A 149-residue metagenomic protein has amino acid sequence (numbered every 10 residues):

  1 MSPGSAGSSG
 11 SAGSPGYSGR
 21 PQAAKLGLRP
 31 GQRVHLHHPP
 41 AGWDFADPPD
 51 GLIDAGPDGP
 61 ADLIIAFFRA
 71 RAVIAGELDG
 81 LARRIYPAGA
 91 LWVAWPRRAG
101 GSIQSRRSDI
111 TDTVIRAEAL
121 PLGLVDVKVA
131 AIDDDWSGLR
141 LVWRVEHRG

Functional and structural regions predicted by a protein language model:
M1-P15: Compositionally biased, intrinsically disordered low-complexity segments enriched for polar/charged residues
V34, I64: Receiver (REC) domain switch-region micro-motif
H37-W43: Short, polar loop motifs at secondary-structure junctions
G51-A61: Short acidic low-complexity segments
I65-I74: Short, glycine-rich nucleotide/cofactor-binding loops
A75-I110: Mid-chain, well-packed structural core segment of small domains
R106-A130: Conserved Class I S-adenosyl-L-methionine
L122-G149: Class I S-adenosyl-L-methionine
